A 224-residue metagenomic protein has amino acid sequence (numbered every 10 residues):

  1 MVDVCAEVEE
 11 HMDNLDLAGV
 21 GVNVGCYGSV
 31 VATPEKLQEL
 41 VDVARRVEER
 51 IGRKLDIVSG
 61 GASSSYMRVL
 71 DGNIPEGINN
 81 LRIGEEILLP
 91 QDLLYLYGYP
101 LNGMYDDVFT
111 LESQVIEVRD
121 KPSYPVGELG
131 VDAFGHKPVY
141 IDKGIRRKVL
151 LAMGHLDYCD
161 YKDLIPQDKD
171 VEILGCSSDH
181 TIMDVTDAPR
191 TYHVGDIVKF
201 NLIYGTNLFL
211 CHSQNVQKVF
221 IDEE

Functional and structural regions predicted by a protein language model:
M1-F109: Active-site loop/helix belt of alpha/beta enzymes
G25, S63, E86, D120 (+2 more regions): Residue-level marker of positions within ordered structural domains that often coincide with functionally constrained
Q38, Q91, Q114, Q167 (+1 more regions): Residue-identity detector for glutamine
Y66-L151, D157, L164: Active-site loop ensemble at the mouth of alpha/beta enzyme cores that anchors a bound cofactor
P125-E224: C-terminal accessory subdomain/extension
